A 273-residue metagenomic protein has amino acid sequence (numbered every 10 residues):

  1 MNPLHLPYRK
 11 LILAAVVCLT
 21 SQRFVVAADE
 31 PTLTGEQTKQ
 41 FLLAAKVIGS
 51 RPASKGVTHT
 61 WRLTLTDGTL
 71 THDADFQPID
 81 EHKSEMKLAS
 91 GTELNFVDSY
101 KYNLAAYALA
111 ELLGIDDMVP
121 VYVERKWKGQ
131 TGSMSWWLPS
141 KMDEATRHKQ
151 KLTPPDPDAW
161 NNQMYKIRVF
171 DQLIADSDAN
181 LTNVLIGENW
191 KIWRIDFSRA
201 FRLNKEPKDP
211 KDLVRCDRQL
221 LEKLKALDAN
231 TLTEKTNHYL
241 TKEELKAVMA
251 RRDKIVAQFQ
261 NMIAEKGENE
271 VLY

Functional and structural regions predicted by a protein language model:
M1-I12, S21-Q22: Bacterial N-terminal signal peptides that target proteins for export
M1-P3, A15-V16, E244-L245: Helix-centric, low-specificity signal for extended rod-like, repetitive segments
L11-V16, R168: Sec-dependent signal peptide hydrophobic core
C18-L19, A27: Intrinsic disorder/low-complexity segments, especially N-terminal tails and targeting/processing regions
F24-Y273: Phosphate/dinucleotide-binding and metal-coordinating scaffold of catalytic cores in nucleotide-dependent enzymes
